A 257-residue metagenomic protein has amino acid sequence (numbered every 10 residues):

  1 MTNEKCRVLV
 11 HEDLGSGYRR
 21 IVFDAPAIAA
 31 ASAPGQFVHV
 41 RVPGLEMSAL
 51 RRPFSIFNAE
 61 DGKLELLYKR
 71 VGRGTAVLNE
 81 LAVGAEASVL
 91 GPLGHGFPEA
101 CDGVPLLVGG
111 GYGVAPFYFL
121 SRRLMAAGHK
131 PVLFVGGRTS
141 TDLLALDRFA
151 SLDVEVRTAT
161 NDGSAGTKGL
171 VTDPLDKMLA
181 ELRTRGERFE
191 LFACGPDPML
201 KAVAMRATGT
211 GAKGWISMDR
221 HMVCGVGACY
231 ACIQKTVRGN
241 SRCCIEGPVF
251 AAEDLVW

Functional and structural regions predicted by a protein language model:
T2-V83: Ferredoxin-reductase
V10, N58, T158-T160, I216 (+1 more regions): Structural signal for conserved beta-strand scaffold positions within catalytic alpha/beta enzyme cores
L45-F54, G94-C101, C244: Short, Lys/Arg- and Gly-enriched loop/turn segments at beta-strand edges
R73-I216: FNR/FR-type flavoprotein reductase catalytic core
D197-P198, D219-P248: Local cysteine-cluster metal-coordination motifs and their immediate loop/turn environment, predominantly Fe-S cluster
I245-W257: Short microdomains enriched in Cys/His and/or Lys/Arg
